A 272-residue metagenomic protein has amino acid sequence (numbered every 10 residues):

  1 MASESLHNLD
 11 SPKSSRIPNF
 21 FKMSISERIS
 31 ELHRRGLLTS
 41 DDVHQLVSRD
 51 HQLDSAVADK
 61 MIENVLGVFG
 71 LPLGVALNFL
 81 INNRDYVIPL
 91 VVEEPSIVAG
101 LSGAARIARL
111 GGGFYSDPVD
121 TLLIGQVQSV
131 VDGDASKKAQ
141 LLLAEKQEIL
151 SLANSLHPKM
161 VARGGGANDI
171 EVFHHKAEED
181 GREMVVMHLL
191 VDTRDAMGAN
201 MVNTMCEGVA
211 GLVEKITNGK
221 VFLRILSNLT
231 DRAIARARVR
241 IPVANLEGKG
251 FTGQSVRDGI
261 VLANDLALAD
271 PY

Functional and structural regions predicted by a protein language model:
M1-Y86, L90, E94, F114-L122: Acidic/polar, glycine-rich intrinsically disordered N-terminal extensions of enzymes
P18, S26-H33, H44, D59 (+5 more regions): Generic detector of well-ordered alpha-helical segments enriched in charged/polar residues, highlighting helical
G36, A105-G112, K146-M160, C206-V221 (+1 more regions): Structural signal for hydrophobic packing residues in well-ordered secondary-structure cores of soluble enzyme domains
R49-G67, P72-A76, V92, V98-A99 (+2 more regions): Anaerobic metallocofactor- and corrinoid-dependent redox/one-carbon enzyme cores, especially those from methanogenesis
D54-A58, E94-V98, K138, L142 (+4 more regions): Generic structural signal for well-ordered, non-membrane alpha-helical segments in soluble metabolic enzymes
K60-M61, V68-R182, M187-L190: Small-residue-rich
V191-D195: Beta-strand elements of well-folded, non-transmembrane domains
A196-M197, V202-Y272: Glycine-rich anion/phosphate-binding loop at the beta-strand->alpha-helix junction
